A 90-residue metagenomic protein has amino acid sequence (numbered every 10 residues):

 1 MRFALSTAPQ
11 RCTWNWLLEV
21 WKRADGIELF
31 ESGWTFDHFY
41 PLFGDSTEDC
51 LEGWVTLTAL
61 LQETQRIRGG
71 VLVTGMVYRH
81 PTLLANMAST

Functional and structural regions predicted by a protein language model:
M1-V71: N-terminal beta1-alpha1-beta2 module of alpha/beta enzyme domains
T13-E19, V77-T90: Glycine-rich anion/phosphate-binding loops
V73-G75: Helix-loop segments that flank and shape redox-cofactor active sites
